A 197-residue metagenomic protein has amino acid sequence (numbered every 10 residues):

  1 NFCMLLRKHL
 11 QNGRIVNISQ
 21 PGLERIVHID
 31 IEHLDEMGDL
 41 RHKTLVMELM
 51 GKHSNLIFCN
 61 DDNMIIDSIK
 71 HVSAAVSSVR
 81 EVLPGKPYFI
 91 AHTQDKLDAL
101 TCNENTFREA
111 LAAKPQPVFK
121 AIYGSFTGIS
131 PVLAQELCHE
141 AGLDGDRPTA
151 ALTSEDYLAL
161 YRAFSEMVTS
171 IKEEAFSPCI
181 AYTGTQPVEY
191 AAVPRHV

Functional and structural regions predicted by a protein language model:
N1-V197: Extended, highly charged segments
